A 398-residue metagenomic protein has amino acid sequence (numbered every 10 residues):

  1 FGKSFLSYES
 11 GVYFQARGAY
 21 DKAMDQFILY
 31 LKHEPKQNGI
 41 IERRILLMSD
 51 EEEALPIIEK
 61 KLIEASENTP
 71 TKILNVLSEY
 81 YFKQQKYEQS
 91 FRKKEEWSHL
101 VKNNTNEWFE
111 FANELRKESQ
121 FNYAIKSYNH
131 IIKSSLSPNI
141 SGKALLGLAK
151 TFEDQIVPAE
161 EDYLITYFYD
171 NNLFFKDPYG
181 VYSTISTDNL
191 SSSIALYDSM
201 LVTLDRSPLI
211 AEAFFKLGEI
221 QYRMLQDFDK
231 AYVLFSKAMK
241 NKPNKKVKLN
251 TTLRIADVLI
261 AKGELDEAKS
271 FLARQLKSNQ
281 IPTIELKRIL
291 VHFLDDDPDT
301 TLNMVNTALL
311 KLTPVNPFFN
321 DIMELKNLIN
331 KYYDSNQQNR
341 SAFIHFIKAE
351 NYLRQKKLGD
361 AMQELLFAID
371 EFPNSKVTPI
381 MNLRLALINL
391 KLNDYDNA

Functional and structural regions predicted by a protein language model:
F1-A398: Acidic, polar-rich low-complexity tracts and alpha-helical solenoid repeat scaffolds
